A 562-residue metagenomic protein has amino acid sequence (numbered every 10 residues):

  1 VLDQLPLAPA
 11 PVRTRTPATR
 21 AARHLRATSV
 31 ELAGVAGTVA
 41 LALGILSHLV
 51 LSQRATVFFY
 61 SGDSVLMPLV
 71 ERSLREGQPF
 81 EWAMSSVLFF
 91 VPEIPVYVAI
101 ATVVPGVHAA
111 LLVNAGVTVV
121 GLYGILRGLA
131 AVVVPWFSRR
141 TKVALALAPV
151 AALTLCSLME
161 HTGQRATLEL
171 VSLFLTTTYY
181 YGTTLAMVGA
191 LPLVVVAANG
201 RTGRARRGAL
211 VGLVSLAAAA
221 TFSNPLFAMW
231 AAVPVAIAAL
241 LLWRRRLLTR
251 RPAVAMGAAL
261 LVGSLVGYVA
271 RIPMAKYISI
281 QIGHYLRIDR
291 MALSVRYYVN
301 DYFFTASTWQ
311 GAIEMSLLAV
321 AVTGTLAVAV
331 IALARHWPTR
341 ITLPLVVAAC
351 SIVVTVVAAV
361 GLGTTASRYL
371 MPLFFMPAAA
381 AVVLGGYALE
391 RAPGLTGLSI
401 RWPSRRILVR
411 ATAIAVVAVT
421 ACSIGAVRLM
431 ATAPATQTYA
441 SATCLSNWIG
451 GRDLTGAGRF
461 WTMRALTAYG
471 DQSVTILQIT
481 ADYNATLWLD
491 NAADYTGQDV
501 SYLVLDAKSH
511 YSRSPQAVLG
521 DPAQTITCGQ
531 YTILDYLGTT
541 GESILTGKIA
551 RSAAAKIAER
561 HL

Functional and structural regions predicted by a protein language model:
E31-T38, V211, L261-V262, A388-R428: Signature aromatic-anchored transmembrane alpha helix within multi-pass, membrane-resident enzymes that catalyze glycan
A40, V113-A146, A152-T154, G189: Transmembrane-helix motifs of polytopic, lipid-linked glycan transferases
Y60, F137-A198, T365-P377, F460-W461: Membrane-interface micro-motifs in multi-pass membrane enzymes
L66-R72, A83-A109, R290-T305: Short hydrophobic/aromatic helix or loop-helix immediately within or flanking a transmembrane segment in polytopic
T178-A186, M229-W230, Q310-V320, T342-V346 (+3 more regions): Hydrophobic/aromatic-rich transmembrane helices and adjacent perimembrane loops
T202-R206, W243-A255, V322-C350, G361-G363: Membrane-interface helix-loop-helix junctions at transmembrane boundaries of multi-pass membrane enzymes, predominantly
R207-P225, V233-A236: Membrane-interface alpha helices of multi-pass inner-membrane proteins
G450-L487: Short periplasmic/luminal acceptor-recognition loop of GT-C membrane glycosyltransferases, typified by
